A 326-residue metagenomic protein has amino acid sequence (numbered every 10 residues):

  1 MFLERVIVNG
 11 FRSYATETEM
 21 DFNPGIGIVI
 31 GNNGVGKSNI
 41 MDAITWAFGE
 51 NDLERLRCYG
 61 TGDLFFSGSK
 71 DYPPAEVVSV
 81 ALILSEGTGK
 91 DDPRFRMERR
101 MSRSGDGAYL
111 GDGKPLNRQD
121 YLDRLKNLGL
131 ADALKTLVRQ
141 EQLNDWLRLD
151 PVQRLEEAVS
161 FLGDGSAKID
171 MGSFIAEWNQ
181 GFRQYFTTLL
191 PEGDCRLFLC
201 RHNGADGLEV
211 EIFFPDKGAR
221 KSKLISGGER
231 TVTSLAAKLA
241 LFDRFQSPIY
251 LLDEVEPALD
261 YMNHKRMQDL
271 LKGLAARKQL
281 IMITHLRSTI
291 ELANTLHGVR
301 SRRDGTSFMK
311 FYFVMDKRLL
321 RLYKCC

Functional and structural regions predicted by a protein language model:
F2-G165, R183-L224, Q279-M282, I290-L319 (+1 more regions): Gly/Lys-enriched N-terminal cap/neck module of very large, oligomeric protein machines
T18, P248, N263, H285-T289: Helical "lid/switch" subdomain of P-loop NTPase nucleotide-binding domains
N33, D253-D260, H264: ABC-family nucleotide-binding domains
A167-F174: Alpha-helical heptad-repeat coiled-coil segments that mediate oligomerization/polymerization in large
F214-P215, E229-L251: GG-anchored amphipathic helix commonly corresponding to the ABC/SMC/Rad50 NBD signature/C-loop
L235, R266-L271: Conserved hydrophobic alpha-helix in the ABC-type ATPase nucleotide-binding domain
E254, M262, K278, I283-L286: Conserved H-loop
A275: Conserved ATPase "switch" residues in P-loop NTPase domains
